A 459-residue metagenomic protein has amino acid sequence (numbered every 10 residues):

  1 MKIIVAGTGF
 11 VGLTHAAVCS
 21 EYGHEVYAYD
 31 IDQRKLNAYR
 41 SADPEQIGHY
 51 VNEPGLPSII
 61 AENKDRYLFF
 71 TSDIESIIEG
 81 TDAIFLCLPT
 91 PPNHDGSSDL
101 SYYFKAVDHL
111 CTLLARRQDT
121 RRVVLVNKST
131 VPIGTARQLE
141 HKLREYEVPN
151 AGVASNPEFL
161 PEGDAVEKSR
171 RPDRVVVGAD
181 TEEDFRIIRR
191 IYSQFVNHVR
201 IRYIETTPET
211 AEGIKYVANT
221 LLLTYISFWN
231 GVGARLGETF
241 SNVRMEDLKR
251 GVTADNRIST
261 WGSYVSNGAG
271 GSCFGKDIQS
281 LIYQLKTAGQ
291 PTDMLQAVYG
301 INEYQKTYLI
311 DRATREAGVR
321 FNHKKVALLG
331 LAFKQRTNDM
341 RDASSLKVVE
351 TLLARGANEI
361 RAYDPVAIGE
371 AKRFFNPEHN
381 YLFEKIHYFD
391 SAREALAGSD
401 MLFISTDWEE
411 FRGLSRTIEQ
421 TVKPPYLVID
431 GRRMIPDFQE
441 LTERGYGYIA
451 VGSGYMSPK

Functional and structural regions predicted by a protein language model:
M1-K459: Structural/interface elements that position substrates and couple domains in central-metabolism enzymes
